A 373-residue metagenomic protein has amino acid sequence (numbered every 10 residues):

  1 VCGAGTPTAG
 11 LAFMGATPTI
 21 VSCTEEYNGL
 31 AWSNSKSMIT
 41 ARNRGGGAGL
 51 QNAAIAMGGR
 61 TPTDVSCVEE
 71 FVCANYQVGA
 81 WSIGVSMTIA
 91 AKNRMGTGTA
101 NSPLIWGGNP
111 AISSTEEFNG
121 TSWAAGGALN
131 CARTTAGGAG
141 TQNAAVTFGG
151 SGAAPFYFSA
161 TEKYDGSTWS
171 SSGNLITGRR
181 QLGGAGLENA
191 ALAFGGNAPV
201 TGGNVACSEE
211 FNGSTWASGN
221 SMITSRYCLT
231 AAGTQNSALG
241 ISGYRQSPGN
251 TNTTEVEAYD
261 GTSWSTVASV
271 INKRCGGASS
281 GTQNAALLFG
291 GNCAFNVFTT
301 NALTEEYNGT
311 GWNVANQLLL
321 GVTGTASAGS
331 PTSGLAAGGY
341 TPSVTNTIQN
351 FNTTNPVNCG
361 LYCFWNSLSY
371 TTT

Functional and structural regions predicted by a protein language model:
V1-T373: Polar, enzyme-active/binding microenvironments
